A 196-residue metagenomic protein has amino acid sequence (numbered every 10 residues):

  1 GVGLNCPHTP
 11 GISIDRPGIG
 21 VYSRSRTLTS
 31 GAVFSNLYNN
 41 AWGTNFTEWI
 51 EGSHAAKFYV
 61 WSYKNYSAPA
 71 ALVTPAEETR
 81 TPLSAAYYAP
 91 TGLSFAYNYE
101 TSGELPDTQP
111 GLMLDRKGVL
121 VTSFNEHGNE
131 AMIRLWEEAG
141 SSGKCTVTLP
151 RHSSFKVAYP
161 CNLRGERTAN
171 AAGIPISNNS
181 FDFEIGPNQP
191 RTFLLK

Functional and structural regions predicted by a protein language model:
G1-K196: C-terminal (or distal) subdomains of carbohydrate-active enzymes
